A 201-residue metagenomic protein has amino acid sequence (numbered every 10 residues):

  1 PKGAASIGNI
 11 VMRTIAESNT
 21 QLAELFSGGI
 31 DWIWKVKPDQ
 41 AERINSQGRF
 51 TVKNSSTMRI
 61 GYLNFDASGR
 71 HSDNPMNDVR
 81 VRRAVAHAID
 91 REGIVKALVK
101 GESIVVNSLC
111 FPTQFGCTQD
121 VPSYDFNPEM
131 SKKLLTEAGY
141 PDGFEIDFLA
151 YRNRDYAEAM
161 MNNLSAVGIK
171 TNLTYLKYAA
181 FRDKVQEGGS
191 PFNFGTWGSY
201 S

Functional and structural regions predicted by a protein language model:
P1, I60-A84: A bilobed periplasmic-binding-protein/Venus flytrap-type ligand-binding module shared by bacterial periplasmic
P1-R43, K170-N172: Ligand-site clamp/hinge motif
G3-G8, V79, P128-D147: Immediate post-signal peptide segment of exported/extracytoplasmic ligand-binding proteins
Q40-R43, D73-T113, Y156: Periplasmic-binding protein-like
E42-N54, E187-F192: Ligand-binding "clamshell"
V52-A67, T113: Periplasmic-binding protein-like
S72, I104-E137, D155: Structural transition elements
F148, N162-S201: Periplasmic binding protein-like
